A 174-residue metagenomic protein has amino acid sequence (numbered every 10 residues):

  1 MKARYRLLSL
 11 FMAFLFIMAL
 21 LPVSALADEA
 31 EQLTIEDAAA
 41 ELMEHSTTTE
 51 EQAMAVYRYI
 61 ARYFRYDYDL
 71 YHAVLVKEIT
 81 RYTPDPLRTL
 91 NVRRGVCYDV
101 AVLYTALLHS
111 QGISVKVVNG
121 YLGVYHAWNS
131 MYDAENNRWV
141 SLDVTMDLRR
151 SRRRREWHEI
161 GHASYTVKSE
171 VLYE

Functional and structural regions predicted by a protein language model:
K2-F11: Bacterial N-terminal signal peptides that target proteins for export
L10, P22-S24, E36: Short, intrinsically disordered, low-complexity terminal segments
F11-A19: Bacterial N-terminal signal peptides
A19-E31: Sec-dependent signal peptide cleavage junction
D28-N91, N137, V171-Y173: Secondary-structure boundary elements
Q52-V56, R93-L108: Active-site nucleophilic cysteine motif
V100-Y165: Hydrophobic/aromatic-rich core segments of domains that either
S164-E174: A short, charged
